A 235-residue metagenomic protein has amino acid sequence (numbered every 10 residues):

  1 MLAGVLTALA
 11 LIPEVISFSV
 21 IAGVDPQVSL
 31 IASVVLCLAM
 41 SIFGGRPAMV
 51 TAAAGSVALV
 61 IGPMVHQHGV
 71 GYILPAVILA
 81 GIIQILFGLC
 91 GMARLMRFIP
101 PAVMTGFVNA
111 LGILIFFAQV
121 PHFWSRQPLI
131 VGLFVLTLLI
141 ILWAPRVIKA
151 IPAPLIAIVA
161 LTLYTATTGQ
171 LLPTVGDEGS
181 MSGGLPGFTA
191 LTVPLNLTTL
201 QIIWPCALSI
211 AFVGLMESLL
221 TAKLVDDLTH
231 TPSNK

Functional and structural regions predicted by a protein language model:
M1-K235: Transmembrane helical cores of multi-pass ion-transport proteins
